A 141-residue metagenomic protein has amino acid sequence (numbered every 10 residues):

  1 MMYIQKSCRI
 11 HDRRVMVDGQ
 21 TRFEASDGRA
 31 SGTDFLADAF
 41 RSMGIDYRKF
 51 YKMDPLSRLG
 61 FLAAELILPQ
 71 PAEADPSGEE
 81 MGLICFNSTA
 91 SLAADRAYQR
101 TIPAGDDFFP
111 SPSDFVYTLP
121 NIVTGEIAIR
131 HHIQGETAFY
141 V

Functional and structural regions predicted by a protein language model:
M1-V141: Conserved "HGTGT" condensation-loop signature of ketosynthase/thiolase-family condensing enzymes that catalyze
